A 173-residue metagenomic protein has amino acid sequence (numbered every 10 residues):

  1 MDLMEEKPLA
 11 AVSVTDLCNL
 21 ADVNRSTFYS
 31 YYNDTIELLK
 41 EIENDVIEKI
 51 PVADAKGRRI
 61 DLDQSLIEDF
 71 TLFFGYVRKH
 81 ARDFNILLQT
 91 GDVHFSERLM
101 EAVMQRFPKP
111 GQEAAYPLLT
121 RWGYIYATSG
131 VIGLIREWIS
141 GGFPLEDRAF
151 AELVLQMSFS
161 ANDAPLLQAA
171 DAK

Functional and structural regions predicted by a protein language model:
D2, E6, L20, E37-G57 (+5 more regions): Alpha-helical structural segments
D2-L9, A53, H80-A81, P110 (+1 more regions): Basic, amphipathic alpha-helical hairpins
L3-E37: Helix-turn-helix
V12-S13, N85-L87, A115, D147 (+1 more regions): Short, hydrophobic secondary-structure boundary micro-motifs
D63-R82, I125, G133, E152-L155: Amphipathic alpha-helical segments that line or abut small-molecule/effector binding pockets and mediate allosteric
E68, T90-I132, D163: Amphipathic alpha-helical packing segments from all-alpha helical-bundle domains
S129, E137-K173: C-terminal peripheral helix-coil segments that are non-catalytic and often amphipathic
